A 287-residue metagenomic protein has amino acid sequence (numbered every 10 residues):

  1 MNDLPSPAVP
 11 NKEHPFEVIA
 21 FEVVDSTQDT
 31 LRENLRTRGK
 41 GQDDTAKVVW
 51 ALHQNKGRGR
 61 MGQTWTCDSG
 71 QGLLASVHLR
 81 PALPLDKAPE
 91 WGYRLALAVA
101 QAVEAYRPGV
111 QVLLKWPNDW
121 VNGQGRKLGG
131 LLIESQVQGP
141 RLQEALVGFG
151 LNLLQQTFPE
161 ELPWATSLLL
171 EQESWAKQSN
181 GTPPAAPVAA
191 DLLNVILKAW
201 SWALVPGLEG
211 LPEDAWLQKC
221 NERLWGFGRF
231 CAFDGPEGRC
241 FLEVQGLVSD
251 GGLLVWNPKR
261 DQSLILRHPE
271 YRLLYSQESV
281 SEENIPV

Functional and structural regions predicted by a protein language model:
M1-Q111, G125-K127, Q136, F227 (+2 more regions): N-terminal lobe of the biotin/lipoate ligase/transferase fold
Q111-Q124, G130, L151: Catalytic palm active-site di-aspartate
S135-V137, G246: Short, low-complexity Ser/Thr-rich regulatory SLiMs
P140-S179: Short, acidic (Asp/Glu-rich) active-site segment that either coordinates a divalent metal cofactor
Q156-T157, L247-L253: Short, conserved beta-turn/loop elements at beta-strand boundaries and strand-helix junctions
E173-E237, E278-V287: Conserved, helical-rich catalytic subdomain that frames metal- and/or nucleotide-binding sites in enzyme alpha/beta
R239-L247: Short beta-strand-centered aromatic/proline hotspots
D250-G252, P258-V287: Structured surface patches comprising rigid loops and adjacent beta-strands/short helices at the edges of well-ordered
